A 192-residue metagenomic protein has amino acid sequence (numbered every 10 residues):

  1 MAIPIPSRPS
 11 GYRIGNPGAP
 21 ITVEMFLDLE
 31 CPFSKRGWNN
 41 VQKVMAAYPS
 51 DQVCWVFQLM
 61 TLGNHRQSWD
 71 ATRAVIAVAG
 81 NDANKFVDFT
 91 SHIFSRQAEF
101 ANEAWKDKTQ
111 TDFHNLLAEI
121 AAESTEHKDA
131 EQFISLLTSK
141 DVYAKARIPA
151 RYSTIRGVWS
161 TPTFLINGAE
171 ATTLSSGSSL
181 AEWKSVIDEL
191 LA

Functional and structural regions predicted by a protein language model:
M1-R13: N-terminal "domain-start" segment that seeds a small globular fold
A2-I5, I21, M25-L27, W38-A46 (+1 more regions): C-terminal cap of thioredoxin/glutaredoxin-like
P6-P9, A101, T109, S179-A181: Alpha-helix initiation/capping motif
R13, C31, N64-H65, D107 (+2 more regions): A generic helix-loop boundary/linker signal
G15-P17: Short, flexible hinge/linker loops that cap or flank conserved catalytic cores
A19-I21, D51: Residues at beta-strand starts and edge strands
L27-L29, K35-E119, D188-L190: Structural alpha/beta surface segment adjacent to cysteine/selenocysteine redox centers across thiol/disulfide enzymes
